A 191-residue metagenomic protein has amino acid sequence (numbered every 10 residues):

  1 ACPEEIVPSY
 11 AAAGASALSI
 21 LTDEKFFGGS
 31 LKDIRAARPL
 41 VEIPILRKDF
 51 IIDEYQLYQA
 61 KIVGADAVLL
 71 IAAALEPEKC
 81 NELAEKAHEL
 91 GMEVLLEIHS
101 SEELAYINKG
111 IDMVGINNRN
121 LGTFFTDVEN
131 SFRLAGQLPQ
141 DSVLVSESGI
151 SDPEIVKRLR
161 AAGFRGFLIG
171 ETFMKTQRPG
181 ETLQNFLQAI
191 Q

Functional and structural regions predicted by a protein language model:
A1-L95, E103-Y106, S131-L134: N-terminal active-site wall of soluble small-molecule enzyme domains
P8, A12-G14, N108-N120, G163-R165: Structural recognition of alpha->loop->beta junctions
Y10, A60, I107, V114-I116 (+4 more regions): Conserved, mostly hydrophobic/aromatic
D23, F50, A73, H99-S101 (+3 more regions): Active-site beta-loop-alpha junctions enriched in small/polar residues
I52-G64, S100-G110, S146-I169, E181: Catalytic cores of alpha/beta
Q59-K79, I116-F125, F164-L183: Glycine-rich phosphate-binding active-site loops on the catalytic face of alpha/beta enzymes
L121, F125-R133, Q137: S-adenosylmethionine
L134-Q137, R160, K175-Q191: C-terminal helical cap(s) of enzyme catalytic domains, especially alpha/beta-barrels
